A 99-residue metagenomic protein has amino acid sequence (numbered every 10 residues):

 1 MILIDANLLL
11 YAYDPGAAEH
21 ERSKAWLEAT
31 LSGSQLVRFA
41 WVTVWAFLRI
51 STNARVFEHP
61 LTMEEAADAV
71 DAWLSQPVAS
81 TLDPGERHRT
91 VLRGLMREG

Functional and structural regions predicted by a protein language model:
M1-F39, S51-D68: Short, well-structured N-terminal submotif of metal-dependent ribonuclease cores
F39-V44, P84-H88: Short, conserved alpha-helical segments within structured domains
V44, A66-V70, R89: A general structural signal for well-ordered alpha-helical segments in protein cores
W73: Ligand-binding beta-strand-loop-alpha-helix segment within the catalytic cores of soluble metabolic enzymes
V78-G99: Active-site neighborhoods of divalent-metal-dependent phosphate/nucleic-acid chemistry enzymes
